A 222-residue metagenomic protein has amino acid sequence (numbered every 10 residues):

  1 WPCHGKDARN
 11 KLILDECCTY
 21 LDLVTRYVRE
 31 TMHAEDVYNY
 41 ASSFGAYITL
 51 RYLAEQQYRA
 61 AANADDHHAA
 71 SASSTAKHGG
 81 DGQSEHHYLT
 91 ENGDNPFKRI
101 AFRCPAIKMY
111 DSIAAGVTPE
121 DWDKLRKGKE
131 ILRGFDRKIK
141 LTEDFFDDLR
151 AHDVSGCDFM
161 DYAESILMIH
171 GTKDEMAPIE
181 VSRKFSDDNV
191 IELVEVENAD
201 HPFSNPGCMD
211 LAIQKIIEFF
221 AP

Functional and structural regions predicted by a protein language model:
H4-A34: Catalytic nucleophile-loop/oxyanion-hole region of alpha/beta-hydrolase and closely related hydrolase-like folds
M32-S43: Alpha/beta-hydrolase fold nucleophile elbow
A41-G45, T49, Q83: Gly/Ala-rich beta-loop-alpha elbow adjacent to hydrolase catalytic centers
Y58-A60, H87-L141: Hydrolase active-site cap/lid region
K138-D158: Active-site nucleophile elbow and catalytic-triad environment of alpha/beta-hydrolase enzymes
D161-Y162, M168-H170, D174: Short beta-strand/loop motif that positions the catalytic acidic residue of the alpha/beta-hydrolase fold
E175-V181, S204: Conserved alpha/beta-hydrolase "acid-adjacent" motif
A199-A212: Catalytic histidine-centered segment of alpha/beta-hydrolase-like enzymes
